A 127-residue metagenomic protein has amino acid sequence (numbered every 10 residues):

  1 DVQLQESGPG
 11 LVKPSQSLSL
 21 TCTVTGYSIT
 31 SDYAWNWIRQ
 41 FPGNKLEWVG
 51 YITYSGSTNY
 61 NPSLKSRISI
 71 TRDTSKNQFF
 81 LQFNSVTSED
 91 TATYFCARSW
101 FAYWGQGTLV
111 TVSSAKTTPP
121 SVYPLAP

Functional and structural regions predicted by a protein language model:
D1-P127: Extracellular domains of the immunoglobulin superfamily
